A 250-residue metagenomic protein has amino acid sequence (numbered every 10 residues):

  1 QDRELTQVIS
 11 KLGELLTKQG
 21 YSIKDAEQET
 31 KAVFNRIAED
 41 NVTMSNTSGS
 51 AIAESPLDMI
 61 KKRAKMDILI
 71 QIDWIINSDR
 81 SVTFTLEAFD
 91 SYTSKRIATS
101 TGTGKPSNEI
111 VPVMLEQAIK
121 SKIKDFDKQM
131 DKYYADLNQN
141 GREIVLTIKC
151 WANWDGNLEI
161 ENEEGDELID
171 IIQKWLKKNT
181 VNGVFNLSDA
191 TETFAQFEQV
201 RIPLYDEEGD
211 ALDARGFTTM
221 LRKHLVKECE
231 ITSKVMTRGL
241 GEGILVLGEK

Functional and structural regions predicted by a protein language model:
Q1-E54, K62, D166-Y205, D210-V226: N-terminal segment of the mature soluble domain
R3, Q7, K11, K18 (+4 more regions): Extracytoplasmic
K24, A135-G141, N182-Q196, E230-G241: Short glycine-rich, low-complexity/disordered patches
V33-I37, D79-T83, D155-N157: Extracytoplasmic/secreted cell-surface and envelope-processing proteins
A64-E109, G243-K250: Amphipathic beta-strand/beta-sheet edge segments enriched in Tyr/Trp
K95-V184, F217, R238: C-terminal/domain-edge helix-coil "capping" segments
R222-K250: C-terminal basic regulatory modules in eukaryotic proteins
